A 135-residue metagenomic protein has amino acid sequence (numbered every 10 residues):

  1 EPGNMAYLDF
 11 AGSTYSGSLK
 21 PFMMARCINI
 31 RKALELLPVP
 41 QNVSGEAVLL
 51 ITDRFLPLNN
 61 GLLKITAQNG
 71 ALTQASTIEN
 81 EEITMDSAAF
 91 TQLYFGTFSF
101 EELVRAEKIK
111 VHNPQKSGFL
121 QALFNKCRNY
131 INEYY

Functional and structural regions predicted by a protein language model:
E1-Y135: Intrinsically disordered, low-complexity, positively biased terminal segments
